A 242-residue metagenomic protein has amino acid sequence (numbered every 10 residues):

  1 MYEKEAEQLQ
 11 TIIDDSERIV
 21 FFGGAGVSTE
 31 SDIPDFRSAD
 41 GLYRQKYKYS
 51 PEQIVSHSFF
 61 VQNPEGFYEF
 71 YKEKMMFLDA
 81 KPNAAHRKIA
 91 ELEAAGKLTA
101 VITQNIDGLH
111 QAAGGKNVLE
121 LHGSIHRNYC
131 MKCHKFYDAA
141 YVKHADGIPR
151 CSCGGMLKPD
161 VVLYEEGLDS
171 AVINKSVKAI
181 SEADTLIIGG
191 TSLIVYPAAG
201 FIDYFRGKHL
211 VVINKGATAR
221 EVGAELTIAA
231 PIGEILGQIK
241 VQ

Functional and structural regions predicted by a protein language model:
M1-Q242: Conserved catalytic core of sirtuin-type NAD+-dependent deacylases
